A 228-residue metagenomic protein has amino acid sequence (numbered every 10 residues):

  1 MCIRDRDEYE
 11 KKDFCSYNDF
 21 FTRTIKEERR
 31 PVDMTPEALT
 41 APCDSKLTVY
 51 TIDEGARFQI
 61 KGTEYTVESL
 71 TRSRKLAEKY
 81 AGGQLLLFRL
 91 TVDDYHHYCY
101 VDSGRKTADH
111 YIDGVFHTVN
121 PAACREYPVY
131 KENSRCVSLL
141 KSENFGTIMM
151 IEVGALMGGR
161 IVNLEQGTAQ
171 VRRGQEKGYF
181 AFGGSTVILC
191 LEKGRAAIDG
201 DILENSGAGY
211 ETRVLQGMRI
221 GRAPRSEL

Functional and structural regions predicted by a protein language model:
M1-I3: Short, small-residue-biased leader/transition segments that mark boundaries at the very start of proteins
D5-Y17, P31: Cationic-aromatic interfacial patches
I25-E37, G55-A56: N-terminal signal-anchor transmembrane helix
E27, L47-V49, D53-A56, T63-E64: Domain-scale activation on soluble regions of proteins
T40-A41, L47, Y100-A108, G167-F180 (+1 more regions): Short, well-structured beta-strand-loop connectors
R57-Y95, C99-V101, D109-V162: Cytosolic, membrane-proximal regulatory domains of ion/volume homeostasis and mechanosensation machinery
T71-E78, Y127-R135, R195-A223: Short peripheral tails and domain-boundary helices/loops at the edges of structured domains
C99, I151-R172, R195-R213: Short histidine-centered loop motifs in beta-beta connectors
